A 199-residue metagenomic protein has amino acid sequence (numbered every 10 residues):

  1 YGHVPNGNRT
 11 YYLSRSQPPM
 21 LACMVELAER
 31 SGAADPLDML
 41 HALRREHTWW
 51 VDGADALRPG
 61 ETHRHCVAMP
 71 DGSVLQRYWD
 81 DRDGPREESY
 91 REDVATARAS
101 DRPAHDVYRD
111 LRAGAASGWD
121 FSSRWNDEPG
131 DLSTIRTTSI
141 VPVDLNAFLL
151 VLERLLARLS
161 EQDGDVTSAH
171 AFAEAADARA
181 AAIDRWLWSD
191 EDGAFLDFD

Functional and structural regions predicted by a protein language model:
Y1-D199: Acidic, mature catalytic/reactive cores of soluble proteins
